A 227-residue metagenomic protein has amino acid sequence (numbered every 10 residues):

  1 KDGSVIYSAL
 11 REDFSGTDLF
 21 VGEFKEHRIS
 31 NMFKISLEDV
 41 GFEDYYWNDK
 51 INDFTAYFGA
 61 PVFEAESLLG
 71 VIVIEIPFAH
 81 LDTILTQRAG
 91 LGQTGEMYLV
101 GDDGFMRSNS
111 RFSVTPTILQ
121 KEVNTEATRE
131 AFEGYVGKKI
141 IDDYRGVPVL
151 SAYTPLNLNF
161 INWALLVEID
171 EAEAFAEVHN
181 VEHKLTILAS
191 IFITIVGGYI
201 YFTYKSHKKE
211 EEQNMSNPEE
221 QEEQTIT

Functional and structural regions predicted by a protein language model:
K1-E75, D142-Y144: Extracytoplasmic/periplasmic ligand-binding sensor regions of membrane-associated signaling proteins
K1-R11, V40, T86-M106, V136-K138: Short N-terminal helix-loop-first-beta-strand/juxtamembrane motif that initiates sensory/input modules
D13-K25, A79-L85, T115-E122: A short, polar/charged loop-to-alpha-helix boundary motif
E43-Y46, T83-Q87, A152: Short beta-alpha junctions and helix-cap segments that line functional grooves
Y46, V62, I76-F78, L156-L158 (+1 more regions): Hydrophobic pocket-lining residues within nucleotide cofactor-binding pockets
V62-G70, Y98, D102-D103, R111-T186: Extracellular/periplasmic juxtamembrane segments that couple receptor/chemosensory ectodomains to their
E171-E212: Cytoplasm-proximal transmembrane signaling helix
K205-I226: Cytosolic signal-transmission helices at domain junctions
